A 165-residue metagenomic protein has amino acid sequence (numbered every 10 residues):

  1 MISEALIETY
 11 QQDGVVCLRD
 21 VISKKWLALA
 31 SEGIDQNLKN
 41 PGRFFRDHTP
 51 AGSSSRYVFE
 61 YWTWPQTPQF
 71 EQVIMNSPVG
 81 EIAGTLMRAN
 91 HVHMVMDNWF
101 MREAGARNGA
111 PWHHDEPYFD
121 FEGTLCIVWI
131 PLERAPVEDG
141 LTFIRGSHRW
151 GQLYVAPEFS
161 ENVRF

Functional and structural regions predicted by a protein language model:
M1-D13, L18-W112, Y118-F119: Non-heme Fe(II)-dependent double-stranded beta-helix
C17, P111, I127, P131 (+1 more regions): Conserved beta-strand segments that form the floor/walls of ligand-binding pockets within enzyme and binding domains
D20, F119-F121, G146, G151: Generic hydrophobic alpha-helical membrane-span motif
S23-A28, E32, E133-S147: Internal hydrophobic scaffold segments of catalytic domains
Y57, A83, L125, W150-V155: A short glycine-rich, His/Asp/Glu-containing loop-to-beta-strand
Q66, V95-M96, T124, V137-D139: Residues that flank catalytic or metal-binding motifs in active/ligand-binding sites
H113, D120-V137: Short, conserved beta-strand element in jelly-roll/cupin
P136-F165: Double-stranded beta-helix
